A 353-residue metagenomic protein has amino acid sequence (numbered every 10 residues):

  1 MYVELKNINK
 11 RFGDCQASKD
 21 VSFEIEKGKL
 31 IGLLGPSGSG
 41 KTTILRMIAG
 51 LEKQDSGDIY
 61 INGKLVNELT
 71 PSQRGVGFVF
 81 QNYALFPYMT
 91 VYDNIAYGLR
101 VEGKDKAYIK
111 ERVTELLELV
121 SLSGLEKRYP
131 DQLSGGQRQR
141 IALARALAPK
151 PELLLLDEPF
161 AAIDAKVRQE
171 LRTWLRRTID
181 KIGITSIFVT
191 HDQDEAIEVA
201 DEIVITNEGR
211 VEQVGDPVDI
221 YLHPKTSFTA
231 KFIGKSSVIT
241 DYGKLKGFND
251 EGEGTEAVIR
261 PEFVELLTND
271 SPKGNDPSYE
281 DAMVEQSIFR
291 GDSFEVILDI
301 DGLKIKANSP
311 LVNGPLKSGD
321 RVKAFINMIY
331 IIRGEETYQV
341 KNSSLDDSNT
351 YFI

Functional and structural regions predicted by a protein language model:
L30, P71-G77, Q81, L85-K225: ABC ATPase nucleotide-binding domains
L34-P36: The feature captures the beta-strand-to-loop junction immediately N-terminal to the Walker
T42-L45, I141: ABC ATPase nucleotide-binding domain helices that frame the ATP-binding cleft
A49: Helix-to-loop junction immediately C-terminal to a conserved catalytic motif
G57-L65: Conserved ABC transporter NBD signature motif
S237-I288, N313-I353: Glycine/charge-rich catalytic "coupling/switch" loops of P-loop NTPases
